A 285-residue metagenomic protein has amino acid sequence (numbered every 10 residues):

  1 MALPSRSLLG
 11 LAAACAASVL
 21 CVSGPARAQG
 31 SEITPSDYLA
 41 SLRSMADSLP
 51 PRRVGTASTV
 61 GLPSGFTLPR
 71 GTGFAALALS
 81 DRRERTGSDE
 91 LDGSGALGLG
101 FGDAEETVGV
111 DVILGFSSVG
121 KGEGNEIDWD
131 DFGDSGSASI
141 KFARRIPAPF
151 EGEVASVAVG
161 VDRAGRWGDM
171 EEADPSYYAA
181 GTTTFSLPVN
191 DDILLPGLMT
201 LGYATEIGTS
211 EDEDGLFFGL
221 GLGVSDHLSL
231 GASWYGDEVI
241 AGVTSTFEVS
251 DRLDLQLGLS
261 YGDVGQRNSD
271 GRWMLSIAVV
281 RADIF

Functional and structural regions predicted by a protein language model:
A2-A12: Bacterial N-terminal signal peptides that target proteins for export
S18-P25: C-terminal segment of classical bacterial N-terminal signal peptides
A28-W167, E172, T182-P188, V243-S245: Transmembrane beta-barrel domains of Gram-negative outer membranes and organellar outer membranes
G30-S44, G262-F285: Flexible, glycine-rich linker and terminal segments associated with outer-membrane beta-barrel/transport systems
F74-R83, V110-S118, V157-G165, P196-I207 (+2 more regions): Transmembrane beta-strand segments that form the barrel wall of outer-membrane beta-barrel proteins
G93-E105, G136-F150, P175-N190, D214-V224 (+3 more regions): Feature captures outer-membrane beta-barrel proteins of Gram-negative bacteria and organelles
V161-E211, S276-F285: Eukaryotic alpha-helical scaffold "rod" segments
